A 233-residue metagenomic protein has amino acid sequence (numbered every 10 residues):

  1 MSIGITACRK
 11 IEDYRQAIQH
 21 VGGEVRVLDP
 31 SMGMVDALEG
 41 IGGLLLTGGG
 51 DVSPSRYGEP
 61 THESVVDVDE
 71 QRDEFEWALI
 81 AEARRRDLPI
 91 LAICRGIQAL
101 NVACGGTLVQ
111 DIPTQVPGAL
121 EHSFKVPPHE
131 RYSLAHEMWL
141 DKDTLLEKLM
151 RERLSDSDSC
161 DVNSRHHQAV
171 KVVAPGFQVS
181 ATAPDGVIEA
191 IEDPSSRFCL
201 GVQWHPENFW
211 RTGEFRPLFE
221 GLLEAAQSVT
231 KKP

Functional and structural regions predicted by a protein language model:
M1-L91, N101-V109, P113-D161, H167 (+4 more regions): N-terminal beta1-alpha1 cap of cysteine-dependent amidohydrolase-like domains
C94: Conserved G/P- and acidic residue-centered "switch" motifs that form tight phosphate/ATP-binding loops in soluble
I97: The feature captures the ABC ATPase H-loop/switch
L200-V202: Residue-level marker for buried hydrophobic side chains located in beta-strands that build the well-ordered beta-sheet
